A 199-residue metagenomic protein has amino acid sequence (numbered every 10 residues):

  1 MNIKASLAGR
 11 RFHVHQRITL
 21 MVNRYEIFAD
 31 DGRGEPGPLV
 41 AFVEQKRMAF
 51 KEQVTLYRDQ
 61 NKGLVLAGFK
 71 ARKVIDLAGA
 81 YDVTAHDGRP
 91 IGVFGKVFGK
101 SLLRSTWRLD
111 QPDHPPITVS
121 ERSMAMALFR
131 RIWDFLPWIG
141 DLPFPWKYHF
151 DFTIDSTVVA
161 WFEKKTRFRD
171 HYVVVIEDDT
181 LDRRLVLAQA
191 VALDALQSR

Functional and structural regions predicted by a protein language model:
M1-R199: Intrinsically disordered, low-complexity proline/glycine-rich segments
